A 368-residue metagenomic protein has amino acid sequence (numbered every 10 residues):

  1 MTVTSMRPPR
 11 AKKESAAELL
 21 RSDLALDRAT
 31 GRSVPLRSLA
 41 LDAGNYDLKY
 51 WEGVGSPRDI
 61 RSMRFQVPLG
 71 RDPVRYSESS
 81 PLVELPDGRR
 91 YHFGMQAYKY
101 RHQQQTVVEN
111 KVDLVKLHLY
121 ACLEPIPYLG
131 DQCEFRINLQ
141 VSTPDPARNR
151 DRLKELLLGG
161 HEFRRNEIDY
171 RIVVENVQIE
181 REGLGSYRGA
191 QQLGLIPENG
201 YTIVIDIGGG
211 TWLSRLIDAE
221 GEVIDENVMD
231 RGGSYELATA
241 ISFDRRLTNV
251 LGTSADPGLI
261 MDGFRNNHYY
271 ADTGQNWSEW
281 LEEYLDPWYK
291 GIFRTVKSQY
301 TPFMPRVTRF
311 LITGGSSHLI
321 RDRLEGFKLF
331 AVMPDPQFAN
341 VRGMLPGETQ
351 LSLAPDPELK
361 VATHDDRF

Functional and structural regions predicted by a protein language model:
M1-T202, E222-S234, L259-R309, G314-F368: Nucleotide/phosphate-binding catalytic cleft detector across ATP-hydrolyzing and phosphate-transferring enzymes
V204-F264: Aromatic-anchored, glycine/proline-accented short structural segments that stabilize local strand-turns or short
